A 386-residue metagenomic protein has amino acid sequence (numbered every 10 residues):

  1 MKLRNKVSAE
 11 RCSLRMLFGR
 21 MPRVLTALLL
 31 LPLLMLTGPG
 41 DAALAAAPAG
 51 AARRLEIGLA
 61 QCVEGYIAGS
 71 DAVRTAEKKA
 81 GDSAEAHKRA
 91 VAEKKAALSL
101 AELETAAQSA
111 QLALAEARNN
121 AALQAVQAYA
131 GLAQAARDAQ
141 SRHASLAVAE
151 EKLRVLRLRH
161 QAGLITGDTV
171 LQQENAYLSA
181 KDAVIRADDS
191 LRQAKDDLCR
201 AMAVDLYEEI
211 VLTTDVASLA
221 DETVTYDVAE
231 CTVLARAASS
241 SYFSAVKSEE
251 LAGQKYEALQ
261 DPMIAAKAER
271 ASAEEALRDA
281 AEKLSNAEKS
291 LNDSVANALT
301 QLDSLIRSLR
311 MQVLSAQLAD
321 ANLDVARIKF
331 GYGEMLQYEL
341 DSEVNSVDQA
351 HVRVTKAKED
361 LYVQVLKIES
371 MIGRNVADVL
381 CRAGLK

Functional and structural regions predicted by a protein language model:
K2, P32, A43-Y129, L164-G167 (+5 more regions): Bacterial Sec-pathway N-terminal export signals of envelope proteins
L3, A43-L59, A113, A201 (+2 more regions): Acidic, low-complexity, intrinsically disordered peripheral segments
N5-T26: Bacterial N-terminal signal peptides that target proteins for export
T26-T37: Bacterial N-terminal signal peptides
A76, S83-L103, A117, R137-V184 (+3 more regions): Charged, solvent-exposed structural "stalk/scaffold" segments of large extracytoplasmic/peripheral assemblies
A84, V91, L98, Q111 (+24 more regions): Coiled-coil heptad-register positions
D188-E230, L366-K386: Short, solvent-exposed, mixed-charge loop/turn linkers that connect secondary-structure elements
